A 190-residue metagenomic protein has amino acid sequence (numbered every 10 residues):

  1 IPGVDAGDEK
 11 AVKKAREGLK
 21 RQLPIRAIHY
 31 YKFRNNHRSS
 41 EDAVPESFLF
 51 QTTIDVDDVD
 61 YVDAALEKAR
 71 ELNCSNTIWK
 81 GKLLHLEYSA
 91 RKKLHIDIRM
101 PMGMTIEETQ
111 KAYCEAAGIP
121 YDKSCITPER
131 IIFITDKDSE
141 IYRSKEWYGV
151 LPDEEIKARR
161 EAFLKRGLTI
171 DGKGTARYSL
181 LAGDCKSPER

Functional and structural regions predicted by a protein language model:
I1-K92, R99-E108, L168-T169, S179-G183: Signature for HUH/AEP ssDNA processing cores
K32-D60, M100-E189: DNA replication initiation modules
Y88-L94, I126-I131: Short Gly/Ser/Thr- and Asp/Glu-enriched loop/turn motifs at secondary-structure junctions
L94-H95, Y142: Short, well-ordered, mixed-charge alpha-helical segments that flank or form enzyme active sites
